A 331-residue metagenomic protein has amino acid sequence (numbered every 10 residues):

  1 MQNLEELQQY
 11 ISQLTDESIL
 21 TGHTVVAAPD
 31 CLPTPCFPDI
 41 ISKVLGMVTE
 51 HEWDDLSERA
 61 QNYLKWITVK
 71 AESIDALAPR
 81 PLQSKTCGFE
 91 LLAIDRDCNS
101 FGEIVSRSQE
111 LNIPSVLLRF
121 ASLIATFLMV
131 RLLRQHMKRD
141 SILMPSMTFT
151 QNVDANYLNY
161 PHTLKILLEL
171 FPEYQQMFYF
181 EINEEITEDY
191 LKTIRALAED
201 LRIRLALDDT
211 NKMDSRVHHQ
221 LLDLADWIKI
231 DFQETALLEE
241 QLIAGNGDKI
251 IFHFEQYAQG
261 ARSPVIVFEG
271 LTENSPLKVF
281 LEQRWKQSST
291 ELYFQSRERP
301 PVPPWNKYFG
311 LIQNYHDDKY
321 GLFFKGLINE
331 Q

Functional and structural regions predicted by a protein language model:
M1-P81, A93-N99, E181-T187, D208-Q331: EAL-family c-di-GMP phosphodiesterase catalytic domain
E6, S115-T193, P264-G270: Catalytic core of bacterial c-di-GMP phosphodiesterases, primarily the EAL and HD-GYP domains, capturing alpha-helical
C87-L91: Active-site neighborhood of HAD-like aspartate-dependent phosphohydrolases
D95-Q109: A short, polar/charged loop-to-alpha-helix boundary motif
T163-L170, K192-A198, P276-W285: Short, aromatic/basic amphipathic alpha-helical patches
Y174, D200-L201, G260-R262: Helix C-cap/helix->beta junction micro-motif
Y179-E181, L197-L205: Conserved kinase catalytic-core helix
